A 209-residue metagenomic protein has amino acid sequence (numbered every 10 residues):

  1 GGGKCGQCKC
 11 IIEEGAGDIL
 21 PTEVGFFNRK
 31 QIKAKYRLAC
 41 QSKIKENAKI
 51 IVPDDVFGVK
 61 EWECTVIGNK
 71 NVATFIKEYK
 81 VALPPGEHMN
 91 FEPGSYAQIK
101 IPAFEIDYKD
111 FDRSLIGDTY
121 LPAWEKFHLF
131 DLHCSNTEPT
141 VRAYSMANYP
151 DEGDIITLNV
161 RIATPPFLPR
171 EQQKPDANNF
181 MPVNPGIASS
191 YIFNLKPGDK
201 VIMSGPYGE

Functional and structural regions predicted by a protein language model:
G2-F57: Iron-sulfur (Fe-S) cluster-binding segments and ferredoxin-like electron-carrier domains, especially [2Fe-2S]
R37, E63-T65, A143: Conserved beta-strand residues within beta-sheet cores
Q41-V72, K77, A82-L83: Short flanking/linker segments adjacent to small metal-binding domains or redox-active Cys/His motifs
I44, V56, A103-I106, G205-E209: Short, charged beta-turn/beta-strand-edge "cap" motif at the junction between a beta-strand and an adjacent loop
I67-K196: Ferredoxin-reductase
F193, P197, I202-E209: Extended, composition-driven regions rather than compact fold-specific motifs
